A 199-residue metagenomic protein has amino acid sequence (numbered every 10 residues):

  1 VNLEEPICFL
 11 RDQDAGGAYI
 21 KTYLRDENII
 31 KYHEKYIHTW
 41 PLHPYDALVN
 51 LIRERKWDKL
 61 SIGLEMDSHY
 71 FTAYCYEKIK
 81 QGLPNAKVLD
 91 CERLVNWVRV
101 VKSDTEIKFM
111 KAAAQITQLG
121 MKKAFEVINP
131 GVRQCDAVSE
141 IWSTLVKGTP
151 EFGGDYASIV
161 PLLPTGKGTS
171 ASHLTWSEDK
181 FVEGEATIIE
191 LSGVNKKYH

Functional and structural regions predicted by a protein language model:
V1-L119: A composition/biophysics-driven feature that prefers long, compositionally simple stretches
G63-S68, F125-Q134: Conserved short loop/turn motifs at secondary-structure junctions
P84, F125, N129, V146-P150: Hydrophobic/aromatic-lined pockets within catalytic cores
L89-W97, V101, V132-H199: Short catalytic-site patches enriched in acidic/histidine residues that coordinate or position cofactors/metals
A114-A124, Q134, W142: Active-site pocket-lining segments that scaffold enzyme catalytic pockets across diverse folds
